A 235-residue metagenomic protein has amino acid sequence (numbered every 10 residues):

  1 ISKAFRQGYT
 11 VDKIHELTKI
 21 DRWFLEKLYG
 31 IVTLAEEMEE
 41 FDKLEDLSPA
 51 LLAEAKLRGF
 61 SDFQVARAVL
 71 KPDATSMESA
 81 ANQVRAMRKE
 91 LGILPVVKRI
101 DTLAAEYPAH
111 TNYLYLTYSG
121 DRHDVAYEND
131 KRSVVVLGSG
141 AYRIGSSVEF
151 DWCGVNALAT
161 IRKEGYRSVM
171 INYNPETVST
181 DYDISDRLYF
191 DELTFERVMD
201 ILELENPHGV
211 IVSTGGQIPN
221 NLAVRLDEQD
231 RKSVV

Functional and structural regions predicted by a protein language model:
I1-V235: ATP-dependent carboxylate/acyl-activation modules
